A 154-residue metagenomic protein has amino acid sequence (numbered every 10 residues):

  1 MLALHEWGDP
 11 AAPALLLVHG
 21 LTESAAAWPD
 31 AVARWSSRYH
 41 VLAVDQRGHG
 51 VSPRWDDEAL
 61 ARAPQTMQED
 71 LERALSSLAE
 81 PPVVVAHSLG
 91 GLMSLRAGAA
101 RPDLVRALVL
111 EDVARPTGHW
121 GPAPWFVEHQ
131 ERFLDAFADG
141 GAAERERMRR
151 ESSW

Functional and structural regions predicted by a protein language model:
M1-W7: A short loop-to-beta-strand scaffold at the N-terminal edge of the catalytic core in hydrolase folds
L16-G20, H87: The conserved beta1-alpha1 loop
G20-D30, V41: Serine-hydrolase catalytic-loop signature spanning alpha/beta hydrolases and amidase-signature enzymes
T22, Q46-G50, R115: Alpha/beta-hydrolase active-site loop signature
A33, L42-V85, L89: Active-site loop/oxyanion-hole signature of alpha/beta-hydrolase fold enzymes
M93-A97: Hydrolases whose catalytic domains are alpha/beta-hydrolase-1, hotdog thioesterase, or metallo-beta-lactamase-like
A99, R106-D139: Flexible "cap/lid" loop of the alpha/beta hydrolase fold
